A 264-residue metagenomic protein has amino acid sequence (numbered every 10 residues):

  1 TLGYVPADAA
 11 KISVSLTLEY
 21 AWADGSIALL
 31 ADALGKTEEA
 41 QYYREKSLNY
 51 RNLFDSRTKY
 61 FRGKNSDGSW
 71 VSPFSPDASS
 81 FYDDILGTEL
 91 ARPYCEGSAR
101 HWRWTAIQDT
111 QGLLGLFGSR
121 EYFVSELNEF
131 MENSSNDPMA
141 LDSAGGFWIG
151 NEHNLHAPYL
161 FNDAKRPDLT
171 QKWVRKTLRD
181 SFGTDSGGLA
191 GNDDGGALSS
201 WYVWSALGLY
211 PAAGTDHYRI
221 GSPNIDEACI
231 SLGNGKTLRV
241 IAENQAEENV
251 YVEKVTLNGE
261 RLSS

Functional and structural regions predicted by a protein language model:
T1-N224, A228-R239, N244: Active-site core of glycosidic bond-cleaving carbohydrate-active enzymes
E227, V252-K254: Exposed beta-strand and adjacent loop surfaces of beta-rich binding modules that mediate intermolecular recognition
G233, K254-E260: Short strand-turn-strand beta-turns centered on an Asx-Gly dipeptide
A246-N249: A short beta-turn/strand-edge loop motif at beta-sheet boundaries
L262-S264: Short, solvent-exposed S/T- and G/P-enriched segments that are highly enriched in secreted/extracellular and lumenal
